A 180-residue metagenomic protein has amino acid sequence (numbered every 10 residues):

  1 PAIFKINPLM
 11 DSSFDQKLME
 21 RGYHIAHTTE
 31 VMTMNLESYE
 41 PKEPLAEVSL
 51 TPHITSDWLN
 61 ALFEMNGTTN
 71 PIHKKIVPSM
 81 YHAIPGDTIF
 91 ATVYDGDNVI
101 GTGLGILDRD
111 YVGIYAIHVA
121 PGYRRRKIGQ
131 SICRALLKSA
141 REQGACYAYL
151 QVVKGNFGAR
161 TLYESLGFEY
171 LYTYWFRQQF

Functional and structural regions predicted by a protein language model:
P1-A46, R177-Q178: Acyl-donor-binding surface of acyltransferase catalytic domains
P1-P8, A140-Q151: Conserved GNAT acetyl-CoA-binding A-motif
D11-I25, Q130, K154-T173, F180: Conserved active-site alpha-helix within GNAT-family acetyltransferase domains
T29, E40-K75, Y94: Short amphipathic alpha-helix that is part of the acyltransferase structural core
P71-G122: A conserved beta-strand-loop-helix scaffold within acyl/acetyltransferase catalytic domains
V112, R125, G129, C146 (+1 more regions): C-terminal, charge/polar-rich interaction regions
A116-V119, R125-K138, E142, T161 (+1 more regions): Conserved acetyl-CoA-binding loop-helix of GNAT-fold acetyltransferases
